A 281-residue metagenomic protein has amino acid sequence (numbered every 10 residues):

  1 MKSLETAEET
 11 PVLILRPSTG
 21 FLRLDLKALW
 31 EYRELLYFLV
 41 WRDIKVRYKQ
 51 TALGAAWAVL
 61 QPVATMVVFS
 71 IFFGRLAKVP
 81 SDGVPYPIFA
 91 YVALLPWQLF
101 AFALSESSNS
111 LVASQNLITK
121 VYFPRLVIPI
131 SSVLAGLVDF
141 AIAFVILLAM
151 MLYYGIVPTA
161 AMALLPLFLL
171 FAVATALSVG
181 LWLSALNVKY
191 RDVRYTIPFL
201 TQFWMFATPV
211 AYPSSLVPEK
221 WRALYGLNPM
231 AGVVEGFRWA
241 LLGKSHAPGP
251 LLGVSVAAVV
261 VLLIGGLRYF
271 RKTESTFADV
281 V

Functional and structural regions predicted by a protein language model:
M1-V281: Hydrophobic transmembrane alpha-helices and immediately adjacent juxtamembrane helices of multi-pass inner-membrane
